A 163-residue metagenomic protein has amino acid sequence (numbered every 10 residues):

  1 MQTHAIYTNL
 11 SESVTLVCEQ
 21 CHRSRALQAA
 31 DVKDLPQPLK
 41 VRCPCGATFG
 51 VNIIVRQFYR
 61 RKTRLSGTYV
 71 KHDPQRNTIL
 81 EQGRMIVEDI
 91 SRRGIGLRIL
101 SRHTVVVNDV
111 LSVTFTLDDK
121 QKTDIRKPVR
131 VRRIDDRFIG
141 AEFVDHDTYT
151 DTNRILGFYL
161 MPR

Functional and structural regions predicted by a protein language model:
M1-R163: Structured alpha-helical
